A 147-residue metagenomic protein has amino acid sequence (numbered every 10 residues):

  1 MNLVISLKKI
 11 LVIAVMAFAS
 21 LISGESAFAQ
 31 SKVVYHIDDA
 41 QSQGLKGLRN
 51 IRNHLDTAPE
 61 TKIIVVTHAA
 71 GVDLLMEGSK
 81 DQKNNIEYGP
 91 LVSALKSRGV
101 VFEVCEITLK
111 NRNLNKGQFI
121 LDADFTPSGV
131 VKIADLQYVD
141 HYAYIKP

Functional and structural regions predicted by a protein language model:
M1-L7: N-terminal secretory signal peptides that target proteins for export/translocation
N2, V12-L21: Bacterial N-terminal signal peptides
K8-K9, K32: Basic side chains
L11-V12, F28: Intrinsically disordered, low-complexity segments enriched in glycine/proline and serine/threonine
A27-P147: Secreted/extracellular ectodomain signature
